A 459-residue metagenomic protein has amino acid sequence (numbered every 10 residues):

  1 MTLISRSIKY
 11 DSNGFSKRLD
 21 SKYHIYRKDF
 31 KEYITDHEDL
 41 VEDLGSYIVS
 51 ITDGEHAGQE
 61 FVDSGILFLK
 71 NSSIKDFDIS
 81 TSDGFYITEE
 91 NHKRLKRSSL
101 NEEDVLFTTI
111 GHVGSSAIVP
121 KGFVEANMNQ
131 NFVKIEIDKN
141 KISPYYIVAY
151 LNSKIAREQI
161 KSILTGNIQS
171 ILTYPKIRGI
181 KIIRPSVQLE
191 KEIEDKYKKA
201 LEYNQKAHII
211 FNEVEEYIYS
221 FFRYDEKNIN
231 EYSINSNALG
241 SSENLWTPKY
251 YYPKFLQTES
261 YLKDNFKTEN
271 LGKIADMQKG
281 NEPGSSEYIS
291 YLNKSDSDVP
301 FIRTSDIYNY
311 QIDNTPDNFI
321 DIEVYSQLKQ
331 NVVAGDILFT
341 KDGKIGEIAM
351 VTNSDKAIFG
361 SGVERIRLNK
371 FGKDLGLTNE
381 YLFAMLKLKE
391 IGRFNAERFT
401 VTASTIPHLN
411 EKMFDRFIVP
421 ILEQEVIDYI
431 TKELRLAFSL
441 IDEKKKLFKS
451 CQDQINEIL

Functional and structural regions predicted by a protein language model:
M1-D53, S186-Y288, E423-L459: Non-catalytic DNA-recognition/assembly elements of restriction-modification systems
L40-A57, I74-E102, G272-I289, S305-A334: Sequence-specific dsDNA recognition surfaces
L44, S80, K121-V124, V133-R184 (+6 more regions): Basic, amphipathic alpha-helical recognition segments used for DNA target recognition
G58-I66, D78-Y86, S98-L100, I118-Q130 (+4 more regions): Short, surface-exposed loop/turn microsegments at beta-strand edges and helix-strand junctions
G111-S115, G343-E347: Short, charged beta-turn/beta-strand-edge "cap" motif at the junction between a beta-strand and an adjacent loop
